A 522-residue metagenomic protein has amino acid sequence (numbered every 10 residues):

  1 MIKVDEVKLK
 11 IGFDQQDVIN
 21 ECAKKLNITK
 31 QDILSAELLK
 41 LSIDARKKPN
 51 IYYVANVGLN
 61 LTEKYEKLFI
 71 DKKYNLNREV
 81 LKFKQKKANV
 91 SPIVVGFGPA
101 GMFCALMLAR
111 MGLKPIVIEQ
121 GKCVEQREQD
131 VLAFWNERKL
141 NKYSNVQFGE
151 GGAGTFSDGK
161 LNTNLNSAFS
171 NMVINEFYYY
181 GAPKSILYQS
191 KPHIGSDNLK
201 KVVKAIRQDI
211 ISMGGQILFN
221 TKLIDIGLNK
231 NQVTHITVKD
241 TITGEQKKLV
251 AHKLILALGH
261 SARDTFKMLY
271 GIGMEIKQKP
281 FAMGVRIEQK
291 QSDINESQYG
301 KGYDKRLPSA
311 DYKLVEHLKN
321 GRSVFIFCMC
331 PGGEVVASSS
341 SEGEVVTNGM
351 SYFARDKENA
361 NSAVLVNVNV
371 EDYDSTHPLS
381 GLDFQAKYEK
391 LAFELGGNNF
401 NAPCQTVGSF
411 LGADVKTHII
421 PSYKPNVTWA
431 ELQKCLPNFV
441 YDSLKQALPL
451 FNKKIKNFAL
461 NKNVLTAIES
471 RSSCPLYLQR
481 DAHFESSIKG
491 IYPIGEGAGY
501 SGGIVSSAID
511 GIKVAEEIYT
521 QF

Functional and structural regions predicted by a protein language model:
M1-Y53, V57-F156, K160-F522: Residues forming the flavin
